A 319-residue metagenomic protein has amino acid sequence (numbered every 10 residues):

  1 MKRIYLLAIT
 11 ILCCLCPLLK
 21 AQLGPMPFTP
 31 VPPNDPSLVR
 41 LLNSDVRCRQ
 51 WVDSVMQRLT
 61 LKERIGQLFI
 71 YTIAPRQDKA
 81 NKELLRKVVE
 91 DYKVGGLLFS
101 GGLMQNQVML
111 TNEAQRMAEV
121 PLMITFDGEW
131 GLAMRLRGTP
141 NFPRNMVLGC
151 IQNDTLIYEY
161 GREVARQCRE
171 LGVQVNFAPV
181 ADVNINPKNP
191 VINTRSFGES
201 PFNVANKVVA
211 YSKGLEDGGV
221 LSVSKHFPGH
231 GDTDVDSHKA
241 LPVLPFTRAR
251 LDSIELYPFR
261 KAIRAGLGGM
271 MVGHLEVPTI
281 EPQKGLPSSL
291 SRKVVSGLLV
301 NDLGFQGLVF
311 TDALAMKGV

Functional and structural regions predicted by a protein language model:
M1-I4: Positively charged n-region of N-terminal signal peptides that target proteins for export
A8-C16: Bacterial N-terminal signal peptides
K20-N141: N-terminal hydrophobic targeting/anchoring segments and the immediately downstream early-domain regions of hydrolases
T60, L97, M109-L122, L132-M134 (+1 more regions): Second-shell residues forming the walls of enzyme active-site clefts
Y71-K79, M146-Y158, A240-I254, A315-V319: Active-site mouth loops of central-metabolism enzymes
A74-Q77, F126-M134, Q174-N184, S224-H230: Short glycine-enriched loops at secondary-structure junctions
Q77-V89, I157-V164, S253-F259: Short, acidic/polar
M104-L122, Q152-G172: Active-site-adjacent structural elements in enzyme catalytic domains
